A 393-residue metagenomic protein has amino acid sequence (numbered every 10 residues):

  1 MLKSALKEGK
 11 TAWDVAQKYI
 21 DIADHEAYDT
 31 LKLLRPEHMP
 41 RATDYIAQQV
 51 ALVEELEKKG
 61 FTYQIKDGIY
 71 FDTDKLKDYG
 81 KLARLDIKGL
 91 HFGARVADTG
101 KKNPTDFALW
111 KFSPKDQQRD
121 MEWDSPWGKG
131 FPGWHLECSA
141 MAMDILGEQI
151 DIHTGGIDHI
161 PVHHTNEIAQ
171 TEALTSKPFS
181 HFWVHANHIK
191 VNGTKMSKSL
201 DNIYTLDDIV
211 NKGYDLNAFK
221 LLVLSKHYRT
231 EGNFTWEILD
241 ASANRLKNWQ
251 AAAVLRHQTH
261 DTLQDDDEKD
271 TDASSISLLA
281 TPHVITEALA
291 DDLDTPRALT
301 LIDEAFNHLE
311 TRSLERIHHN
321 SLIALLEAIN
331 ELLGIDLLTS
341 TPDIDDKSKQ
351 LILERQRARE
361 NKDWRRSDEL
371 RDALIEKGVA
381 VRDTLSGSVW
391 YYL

Functional and structural regions predicted by a protein language model:
M1-L34, L52, V381, S386-W390: N-terminal, positively charged nucleic-acid-binding surface of large information/translation enzymes
A5-A12, E37-T43, G128, G156-I157: The substrate-binding groove and active-site-proximal loops of carbohydrate-active enzymes, especially glycoside
A12-A16, Y45, I238, S274: Residue-level preference for long, well-ordered alpha-helices that form the structural scaffold of enzyme catalytic
W13-A16, I20, S139, P282 (+2 more regions): Hydrophobic face of alpha-helices
I20-A23, L33-Q49, D67-L76: Short, glycine/charge-rich beta-strand/loop segments that flank catalytic centers and engage negatively charged groups
D29-E37, T62, Q149, L255-Q264: Surface-exposed helix-capping loop/turn segments at secondary-structure junctions
A47-H257: Alpha-helical recognition segments enriched in aromatics with Gly/Pro capping that present substrate-recognition
M196-S197, I203-L393: Structural preference for alpha-helix termini/caps and helix-kink/transition segments
